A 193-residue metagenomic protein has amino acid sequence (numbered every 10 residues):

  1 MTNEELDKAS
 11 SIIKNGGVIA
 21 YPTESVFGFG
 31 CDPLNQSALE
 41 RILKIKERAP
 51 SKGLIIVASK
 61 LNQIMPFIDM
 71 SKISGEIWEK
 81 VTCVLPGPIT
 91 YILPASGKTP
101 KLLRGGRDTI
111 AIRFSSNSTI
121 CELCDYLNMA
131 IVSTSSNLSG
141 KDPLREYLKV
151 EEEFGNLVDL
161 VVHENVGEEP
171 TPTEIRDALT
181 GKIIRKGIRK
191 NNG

Functional and structural regions predicted by a protein language model:
M1-G193: Active-site-adjacent structural elements in enzyme catalytic cores
